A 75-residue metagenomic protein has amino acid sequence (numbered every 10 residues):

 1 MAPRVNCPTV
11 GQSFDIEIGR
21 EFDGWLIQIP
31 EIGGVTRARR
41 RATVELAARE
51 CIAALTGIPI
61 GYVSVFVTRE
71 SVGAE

Functional and structural regions predicted by a protein language model:
M1-D15, L46-E75: Short, charged, surface-exposed hinge/linker loops at domain edges that act as mobile lids or interdomain connectors
G11-E31: Short aromatic-glycine-(Arg/Gly/Cys) micro-motifs in beta-strand/loop hairpins
I29-T43: A short, exposed loop/beta-hairpin motif centered on an aromatic-Gly-Thr core
